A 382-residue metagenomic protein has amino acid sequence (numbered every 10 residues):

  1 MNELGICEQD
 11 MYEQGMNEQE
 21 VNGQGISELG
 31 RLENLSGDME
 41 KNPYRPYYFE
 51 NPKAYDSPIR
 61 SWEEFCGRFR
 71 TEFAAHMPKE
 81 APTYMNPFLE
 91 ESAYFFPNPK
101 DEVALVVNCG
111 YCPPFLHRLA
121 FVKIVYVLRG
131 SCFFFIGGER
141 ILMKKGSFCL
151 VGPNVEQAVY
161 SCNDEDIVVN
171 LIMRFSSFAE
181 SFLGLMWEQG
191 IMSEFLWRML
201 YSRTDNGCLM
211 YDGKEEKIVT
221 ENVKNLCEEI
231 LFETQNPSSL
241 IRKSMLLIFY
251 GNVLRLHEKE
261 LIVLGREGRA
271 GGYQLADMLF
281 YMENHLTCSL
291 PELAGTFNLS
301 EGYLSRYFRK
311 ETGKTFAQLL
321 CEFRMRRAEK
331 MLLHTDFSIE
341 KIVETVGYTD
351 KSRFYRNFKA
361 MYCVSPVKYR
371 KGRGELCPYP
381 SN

Functional and structural regions predicted by a protein language model:
M1-S131, P378-S381: Generic protein-terminus/edge-of-domain signal
D38, N42-P46, R60, P78-E102 (+1 more regions): A hydrophobic/aromatic-rich effector-binding and dimerization subdomain of bacterial HTH-type transcriptional regulators
Y94, N98-E194, Q235: N-terminal regulatory/effector-sensing and dimerization cores that precede helix-turn-helix DNA-binding domains
F121, G271-L279, C321-E329: Short, leucine-enriched amphipathic alpha-helices that occur as contiguous helical runs
E215, T234-R242, E267, G271: Residue-level recognition of alpha-helical structural elements
N225-S238, Y250-V263, Q274-S289, T296 (+4 more regions): Basic, amphipathic alpha-helical hairpins
I262-Y273, K314-F323: Short, Lys/Arg-enriched anionic-surface-contact patches
T287-F323, V343-K368, G372: Basic/polar phosphate-binding segments, predominantly the helix-turn-helix DNA-binding elements of transcriptional
